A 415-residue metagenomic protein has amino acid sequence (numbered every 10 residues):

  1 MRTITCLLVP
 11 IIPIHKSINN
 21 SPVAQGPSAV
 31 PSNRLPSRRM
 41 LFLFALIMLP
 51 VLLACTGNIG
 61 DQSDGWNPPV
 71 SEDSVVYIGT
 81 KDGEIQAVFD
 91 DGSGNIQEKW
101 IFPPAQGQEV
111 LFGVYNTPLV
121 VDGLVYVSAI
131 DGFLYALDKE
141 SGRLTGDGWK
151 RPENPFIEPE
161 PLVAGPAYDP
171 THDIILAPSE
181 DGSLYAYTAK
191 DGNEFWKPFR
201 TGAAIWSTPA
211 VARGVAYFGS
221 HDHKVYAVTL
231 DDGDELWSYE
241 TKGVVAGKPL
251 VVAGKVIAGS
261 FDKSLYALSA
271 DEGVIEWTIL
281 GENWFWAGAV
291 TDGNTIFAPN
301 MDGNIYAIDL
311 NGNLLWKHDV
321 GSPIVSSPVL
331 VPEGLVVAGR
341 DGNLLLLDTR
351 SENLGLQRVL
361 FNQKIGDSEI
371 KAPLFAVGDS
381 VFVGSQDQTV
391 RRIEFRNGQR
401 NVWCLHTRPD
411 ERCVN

Functional and structural regions predicted by a protein language model:
M1-T3, R34-R39: Positively charged n-region of N-terminal signal peptides that target proteins for export
I12-P13, M40: Intrinsic disorder/low-complexity segments in short proteins, especially the signal peptide and propeptide regions
H15, N19-N20, N33: Intrinsic-disorder-associated, low-complexity terminal segments enriched in Asp/Asn/His/Tyr and depleted of Lys/Arg
P22-G26: Intrinsic, low-complexity polybasic segments
F42-L52: Bacterial N-terminal signal peptides
C55-G65, V70-N415: Extracytoplasmic/lumenal domain signature
